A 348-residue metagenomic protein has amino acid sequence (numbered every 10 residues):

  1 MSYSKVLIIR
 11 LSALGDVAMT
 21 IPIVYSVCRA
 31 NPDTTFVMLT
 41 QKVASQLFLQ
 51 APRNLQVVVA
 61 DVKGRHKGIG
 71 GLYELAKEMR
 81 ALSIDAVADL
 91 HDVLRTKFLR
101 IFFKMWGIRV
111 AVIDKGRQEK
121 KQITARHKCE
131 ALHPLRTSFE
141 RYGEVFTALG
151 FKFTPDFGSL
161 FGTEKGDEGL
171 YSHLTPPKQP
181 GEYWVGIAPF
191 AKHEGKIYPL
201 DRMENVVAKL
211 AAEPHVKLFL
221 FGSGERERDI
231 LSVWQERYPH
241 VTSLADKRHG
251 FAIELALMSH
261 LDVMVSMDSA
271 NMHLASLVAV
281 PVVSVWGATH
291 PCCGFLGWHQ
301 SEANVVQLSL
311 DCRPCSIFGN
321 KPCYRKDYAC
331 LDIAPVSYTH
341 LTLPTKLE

Functional and structural regions predicted by a protein language model:
M1-L341: Catalytic machinery of carbohydrate-active enzymes, primarily nucleotide-sugar-dependent glycosyltransferases
H340, K346-E348: Single conserved hydrophobic/aromatic residue that forms the stacking wall/gate of nucleotide- or nucleobase-binding
